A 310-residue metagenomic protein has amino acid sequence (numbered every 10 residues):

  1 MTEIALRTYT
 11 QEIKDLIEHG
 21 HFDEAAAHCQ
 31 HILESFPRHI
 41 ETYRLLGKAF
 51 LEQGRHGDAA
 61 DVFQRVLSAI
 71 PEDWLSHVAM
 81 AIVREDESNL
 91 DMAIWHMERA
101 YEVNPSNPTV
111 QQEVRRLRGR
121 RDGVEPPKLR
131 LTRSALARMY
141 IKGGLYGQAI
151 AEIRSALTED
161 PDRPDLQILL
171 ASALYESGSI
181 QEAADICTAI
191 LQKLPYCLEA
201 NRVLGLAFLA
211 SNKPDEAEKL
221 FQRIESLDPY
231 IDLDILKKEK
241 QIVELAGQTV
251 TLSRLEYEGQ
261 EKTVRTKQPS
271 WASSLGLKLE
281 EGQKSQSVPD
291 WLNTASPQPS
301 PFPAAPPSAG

Functional and structural regions predicted by a protein language model:
I4-E41, L45-D58, L131-T158: Alpha-helical segment of the N-proximal tetratricopeptide repeat
A5-L6, I40-E41, W74-V78, P108-T109 (+5 more regions): Helix-start (N-cap) detector for alpha-helical repeat units in TPR-like alpha-solenoids, especially tetratricopeptide
E18-H19, E52-Q53, D86, V103 (+5 more regions): Register position in tetratricopeptide repeats
S35, E52, A69-I70, D86 (+5 more regions): Structural marker of alpha-solenoid helical repeat scaffolds
L45, A79, E113, L169 (+2 more regions): Canonical tetratricopeptide repeat
P108, S211, L227-G310: Intrinsically disordered, low-complexity acidic segments enriched in Asp/Glu and Pro
